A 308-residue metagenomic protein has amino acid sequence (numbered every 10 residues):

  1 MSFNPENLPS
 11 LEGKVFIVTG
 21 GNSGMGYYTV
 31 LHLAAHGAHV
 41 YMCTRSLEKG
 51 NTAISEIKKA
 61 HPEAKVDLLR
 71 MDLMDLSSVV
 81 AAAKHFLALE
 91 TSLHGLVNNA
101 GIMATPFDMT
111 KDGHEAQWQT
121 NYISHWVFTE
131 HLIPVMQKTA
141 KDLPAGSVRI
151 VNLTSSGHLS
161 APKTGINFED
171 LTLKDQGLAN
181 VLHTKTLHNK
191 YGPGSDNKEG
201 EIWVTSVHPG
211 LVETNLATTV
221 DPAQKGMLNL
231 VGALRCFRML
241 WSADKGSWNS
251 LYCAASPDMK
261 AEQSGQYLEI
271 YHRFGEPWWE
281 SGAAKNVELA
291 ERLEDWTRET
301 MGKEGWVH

Functional and structural regions predicted by a protein language model:
M1-E12, A284-H308: Intracellular terminal tails of multi-pass secondary transporters
S2-D221, V307: Rossmann-fold NAD(P)H-dependent dehydrogenase/reductase core
N22, W203-L216, S242-S250, Y267 (+1 more regions): C-terminal, well-structured subdomains that either form a transmembrane helix-short loop-helix hairpin in multi-pass
V79, A233-W278, V287-E291: C-terminal helical subdomain
A88, A254-D258, G302: Residues at helix-coil transition
I133, T184, H188, L251-A254 (+2 more regions): Non-transmembrane alpha-helical segments in soluble domains of secreted/periplasmic/extracellular proteins
F168-G177, Q224-A233, G275-W278: Short glycine/proline- and charge-enriched loop/turn segments that cap or connect secondary-structure elements
L211, A217-D244: Alpha-helical membrane-targeting segments
